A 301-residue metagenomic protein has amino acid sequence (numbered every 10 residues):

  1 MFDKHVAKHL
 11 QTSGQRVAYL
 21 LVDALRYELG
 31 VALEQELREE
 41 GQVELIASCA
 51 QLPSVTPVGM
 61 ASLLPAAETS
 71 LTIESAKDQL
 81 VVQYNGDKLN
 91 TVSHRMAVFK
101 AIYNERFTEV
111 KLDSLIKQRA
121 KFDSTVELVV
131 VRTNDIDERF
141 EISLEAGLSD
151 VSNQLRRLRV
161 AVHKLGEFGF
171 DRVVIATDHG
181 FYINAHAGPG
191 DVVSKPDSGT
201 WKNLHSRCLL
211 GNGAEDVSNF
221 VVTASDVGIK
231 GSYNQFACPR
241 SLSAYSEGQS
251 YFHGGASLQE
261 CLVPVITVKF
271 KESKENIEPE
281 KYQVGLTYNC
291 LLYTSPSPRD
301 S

Functional and structural regions predicted by a protein language model:
F2-A50: Segments forming glycine/polar-rich beta-alpha architectures that bind adenosine-containing cofactors
G14-L33, L63, V129-T133, L165 (+2 more regions): Beta-strand elements within well-structured catalytic alpha/beta cores of enzymes that handle phosphate/sulfate esters
E34-E40, L144-S149, I183-W201: Short secondary-structure boundary/capping segments
Q35, C49-A146: His/Asp/Glu-rich, glycine-adjacent segments that coordinate divalent cations and/or stabilize oxyanion chemistry on
T69-I73, D191-A214: Acidic, Ser/Thr-rich peripheral helices and adjacent loops at domain boundaries
E141-V173: A long, amphipathic alpha-helix that forms part of the scaffold/cap immediately adjacent to metal-dependent active
K269-L292: Short, compositionally biased P/S/T/A/G/V-rich stretches that sit at domain boundaries
Y293-D300: Conserved small/polar residues in nucleotide/adenosyl-binding loops
